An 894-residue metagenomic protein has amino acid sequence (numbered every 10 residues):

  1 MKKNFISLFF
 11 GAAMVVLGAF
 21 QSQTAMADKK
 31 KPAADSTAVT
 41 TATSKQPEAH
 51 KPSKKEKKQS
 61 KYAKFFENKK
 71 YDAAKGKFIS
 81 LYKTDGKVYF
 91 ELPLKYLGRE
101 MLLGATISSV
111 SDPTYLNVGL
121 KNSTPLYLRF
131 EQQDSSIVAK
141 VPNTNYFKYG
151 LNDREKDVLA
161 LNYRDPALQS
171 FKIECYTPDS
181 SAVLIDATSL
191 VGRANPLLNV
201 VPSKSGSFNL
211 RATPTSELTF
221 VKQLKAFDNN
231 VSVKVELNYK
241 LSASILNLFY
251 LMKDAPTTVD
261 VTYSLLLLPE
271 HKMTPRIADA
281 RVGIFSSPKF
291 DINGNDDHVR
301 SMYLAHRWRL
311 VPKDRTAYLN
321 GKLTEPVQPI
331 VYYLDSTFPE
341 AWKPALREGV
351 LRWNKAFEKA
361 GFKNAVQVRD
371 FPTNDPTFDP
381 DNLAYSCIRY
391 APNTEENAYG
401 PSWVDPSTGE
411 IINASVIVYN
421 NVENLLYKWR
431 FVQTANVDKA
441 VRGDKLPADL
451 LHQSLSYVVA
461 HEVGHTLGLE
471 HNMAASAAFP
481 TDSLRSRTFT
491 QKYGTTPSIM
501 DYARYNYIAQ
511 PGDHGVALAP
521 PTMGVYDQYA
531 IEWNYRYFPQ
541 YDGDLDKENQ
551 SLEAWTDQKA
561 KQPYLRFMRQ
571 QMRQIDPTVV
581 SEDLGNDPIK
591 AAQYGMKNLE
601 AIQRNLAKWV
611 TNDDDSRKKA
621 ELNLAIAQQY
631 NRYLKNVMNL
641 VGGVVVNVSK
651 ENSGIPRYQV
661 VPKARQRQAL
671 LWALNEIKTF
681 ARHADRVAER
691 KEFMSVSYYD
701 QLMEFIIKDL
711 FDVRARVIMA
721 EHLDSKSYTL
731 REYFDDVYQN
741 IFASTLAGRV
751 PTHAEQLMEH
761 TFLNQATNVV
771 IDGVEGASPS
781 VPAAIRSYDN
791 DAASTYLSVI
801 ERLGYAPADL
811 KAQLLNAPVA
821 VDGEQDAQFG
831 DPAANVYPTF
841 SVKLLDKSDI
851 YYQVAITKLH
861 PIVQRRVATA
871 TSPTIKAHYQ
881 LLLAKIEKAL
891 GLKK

Functional and structural regions predicted by a protein language model:
M1-K29: Bacterial Sec-dependent N-terminal signal peptides
K29-F338, A356, A360, A365 (+8 more regions): Auxiliary tRNA-acceptor-end handling modules of aminoacyl-tRNA synthetases
S60, P344-L351, K355, Q453 (+2 more regions): Solvent-exposed, polar/charged alpha-helical surfaces in well-ordered, non-transmembrane soluble domains, broadly
P339-L346, A448-S456, Y493, N623: Solvent-exposed, acidic/flexible segments
L351-F362, G464-H465, L469, Y505 (+1 more regions): Sec-exported extracytoplasmic/periplasmic mature domains
D370-A391, Q453-Q510: The catalytic-center signature of Zn2+-dependent metalloproteases
Y399, V404, E410-V418, V459-L467 (+3 more regions): Extended catalytic-interface subdomain
S476-K894: Conserved catalytic/binding loops enriched for acidic/polar residues
